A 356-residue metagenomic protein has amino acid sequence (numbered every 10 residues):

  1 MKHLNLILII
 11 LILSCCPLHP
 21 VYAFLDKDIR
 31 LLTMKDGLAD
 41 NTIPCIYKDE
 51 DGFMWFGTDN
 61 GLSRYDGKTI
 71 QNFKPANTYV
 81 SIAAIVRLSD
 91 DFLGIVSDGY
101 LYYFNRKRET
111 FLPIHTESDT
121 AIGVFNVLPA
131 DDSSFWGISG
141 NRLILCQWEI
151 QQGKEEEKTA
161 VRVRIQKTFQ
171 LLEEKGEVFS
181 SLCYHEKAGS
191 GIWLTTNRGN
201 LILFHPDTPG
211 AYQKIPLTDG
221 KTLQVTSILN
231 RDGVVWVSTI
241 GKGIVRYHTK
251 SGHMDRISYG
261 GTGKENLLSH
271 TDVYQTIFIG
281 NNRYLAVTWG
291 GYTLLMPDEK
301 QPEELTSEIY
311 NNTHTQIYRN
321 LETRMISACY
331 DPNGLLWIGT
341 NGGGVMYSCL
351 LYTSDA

Functional and structural regions predicted by a protein language model:
M1-A356: Carboxylate-rich, polar loop motifs that coordinate divalent cations or form catalytic acidic clusters
